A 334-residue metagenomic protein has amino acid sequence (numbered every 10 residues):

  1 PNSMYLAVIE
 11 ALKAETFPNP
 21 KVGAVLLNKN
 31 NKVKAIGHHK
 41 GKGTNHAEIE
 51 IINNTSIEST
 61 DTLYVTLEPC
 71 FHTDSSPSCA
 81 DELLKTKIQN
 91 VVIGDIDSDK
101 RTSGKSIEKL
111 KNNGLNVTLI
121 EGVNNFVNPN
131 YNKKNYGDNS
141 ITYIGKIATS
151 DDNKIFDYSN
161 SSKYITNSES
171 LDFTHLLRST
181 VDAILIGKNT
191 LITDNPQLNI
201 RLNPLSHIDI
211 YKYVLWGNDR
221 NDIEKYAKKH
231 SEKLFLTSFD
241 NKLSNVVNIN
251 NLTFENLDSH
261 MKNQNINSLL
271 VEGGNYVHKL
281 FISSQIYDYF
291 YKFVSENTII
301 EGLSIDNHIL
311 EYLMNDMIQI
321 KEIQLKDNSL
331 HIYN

Functional and structural regions predicted by a protein language model:
N2-N19, A35, E58-S59, I141-N334: Enzymes that bind and transform nitrogen-containing heteroaromatic metabolites
T16, I107, G122-A148: Proteins enriched for Cys/Gly/acidic motifs involved in redox and nucleic-acid/cofactor modification
K21-N31, N132, I147-A148, H331: Short beta-strand scaffold segments in enzyme catalytic cores
L26-N125, L280-I282: Zn2+-dependent cytidine deaminase-like catalytic core
N28, G137-D138, Y333-N334: Active-site beta-strand termini and strand-to-loop segments that position acidic
H72, D99-T102, N125-P129, D151-F156 (+1 more regions): Short, well-ordered, mixed-charge alpha-helical segments that flank or form enzyme active sites
S106-E108, N132-N135, I200-L202, D306: Short low-complexity, flexible loop/linker segments enriched in glycine and/or proline with clustered acidic
